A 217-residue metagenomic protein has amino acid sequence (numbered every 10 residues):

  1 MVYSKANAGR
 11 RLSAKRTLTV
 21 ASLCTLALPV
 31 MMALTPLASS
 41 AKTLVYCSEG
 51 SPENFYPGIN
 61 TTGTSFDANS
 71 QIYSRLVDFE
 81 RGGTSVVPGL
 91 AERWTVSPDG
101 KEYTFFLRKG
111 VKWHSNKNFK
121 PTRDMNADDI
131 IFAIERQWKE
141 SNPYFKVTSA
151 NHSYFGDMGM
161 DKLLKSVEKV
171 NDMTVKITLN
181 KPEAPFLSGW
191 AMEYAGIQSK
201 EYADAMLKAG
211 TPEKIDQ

Functional and structural regions predicted by a protein language model:
M1-R16: N-terminal secretory signal peptides that target proteins for export/translocation
A21-T35: Bacterial N-terminal signal peptides
A38-A41: Boundary at the C-terminal end of the N-terminal hydrophobic targeting segment
C47-D99, E135, N142: N-terminal lobe/hinge region of extracytoplasmic solute-binding protein
E49-P52, N60, R81-G82, D99-K101 (+6 more regions): Solvent-exposed coil/turn segments that connect beta secondary-structure elements in extracytoplasmic/periplasmic
G58-G63, K112-P121, L163-S166: Second-shell loop/turn segments in exported
E92-Y144, K176: Aromatic- and charge-enriched surface segment that lines or borders ligand/interaction sites
W138-K139, P143-P212: Surface-exposed binding/hinge segments that line and control ligand-binding clefts or catalytic entry sites
